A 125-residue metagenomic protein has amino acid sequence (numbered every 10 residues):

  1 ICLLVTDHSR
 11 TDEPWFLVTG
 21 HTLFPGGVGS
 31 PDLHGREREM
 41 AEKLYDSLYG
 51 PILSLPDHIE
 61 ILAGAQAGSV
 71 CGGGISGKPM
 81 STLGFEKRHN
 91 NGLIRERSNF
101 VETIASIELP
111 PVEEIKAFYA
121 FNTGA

Functional and structural regions predicted by a protein language model:
I1-V5: Short beta-strand scaffold segments in enzyme catalytic cores
R10-T11, W15-F16, R38-A125: Divalent-metal (often Zn2+) His-rich catalytic cores of metallo-beta-lactamase-fold enzymes
G20, G26, G64: Active-site flanking residues adjacent to catalytic metal/cofactor-binding acidic residues
F24, G29-S30, G68: Short active-site segment of divalent metal-dependent hydrolases/proteases that encodes the spacing between
P31-R38: Short glycine-enriched, charge-decorated loop/helix-capping segments at active-site entrances that position
